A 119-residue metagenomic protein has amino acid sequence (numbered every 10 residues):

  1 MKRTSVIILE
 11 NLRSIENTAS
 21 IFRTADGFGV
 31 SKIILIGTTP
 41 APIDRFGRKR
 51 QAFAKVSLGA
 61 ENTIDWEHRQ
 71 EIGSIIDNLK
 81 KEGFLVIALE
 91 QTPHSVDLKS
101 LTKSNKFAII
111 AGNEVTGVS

Functional and structural regions predicted by a protein language model:
M1-T92: RNA substrate-binding interface of SAM-dependent RNA methyltransferases
I15, G117-V118: Catalytic P-loop NTPase motifs of RecA-like helicase/translocase cores
E71-I75, D97-K99, V118: Short acidic active-site motifs
Q91-H94, N113-T116: Short glycine-rich anion-binding loops that position phosphate/pyrophosphate groups of nucleotides and phosphorylated
K106-F107: A contiguous loop/helix-start segment that scaffolds small-molecule binding in enzyme catalytic cores
